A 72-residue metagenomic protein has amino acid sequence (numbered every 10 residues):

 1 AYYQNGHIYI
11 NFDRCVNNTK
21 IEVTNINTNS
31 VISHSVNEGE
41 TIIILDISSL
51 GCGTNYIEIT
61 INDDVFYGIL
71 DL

Functional and structural regions predicted by a protein language model:
Y2-N18: Glycine-centered coil/turn sites that cap beta-strands in beta-rich domains
N11, S35, I44-D46, I69-D71: Generic structural detector for well-ordered beta-strands
D13-T19, N27, L50: Short proline/glycine-enriched turn/loop motifs at strand-loop junctions of beta-rich domains
K20-V23, I57: Generic short beta-strand
N25-V31, N55: Short, glycine-anchored, charge-dense loop/turn motifs used at functional sites
S30-G39: Solvent-exposed serine/threonine-rich low-complexity stretches and specific carbohydrate-binding patches
E38-T60: Short, surface-exposed loop/turn motifs with a glycine/proline- and acidic-biased composition
Y56-L72: C-terminal tail/sorting-segment detector
